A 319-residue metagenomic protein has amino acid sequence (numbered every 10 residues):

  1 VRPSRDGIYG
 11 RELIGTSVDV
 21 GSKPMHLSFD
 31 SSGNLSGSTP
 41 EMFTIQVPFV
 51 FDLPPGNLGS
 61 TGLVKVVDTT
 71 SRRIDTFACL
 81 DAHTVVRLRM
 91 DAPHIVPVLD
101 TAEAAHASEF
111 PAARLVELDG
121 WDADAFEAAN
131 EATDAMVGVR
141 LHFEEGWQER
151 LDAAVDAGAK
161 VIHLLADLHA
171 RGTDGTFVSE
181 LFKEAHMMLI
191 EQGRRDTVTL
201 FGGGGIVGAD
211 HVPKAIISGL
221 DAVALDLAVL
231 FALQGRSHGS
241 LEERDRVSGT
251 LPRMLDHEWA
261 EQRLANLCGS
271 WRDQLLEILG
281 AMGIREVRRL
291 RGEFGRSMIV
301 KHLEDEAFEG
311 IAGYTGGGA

Functional and structural regions predicted by a protein language model:
V1-F49, L53, N57-T69, T76-F77 (+3 more regions): Conserved, well-structured core domains of diverse proteins
I45-D156, L165: Catalytic alpha/beta active-site cores
V67, R150, H211, L275-I278: Residues within well-ordered alpha-helices
I74, A157, V161, M188 (+7 more regions): Change "in soluble alpha/beta enzymes" to "in soluble alpha/beta proteins
V85-V86, H169, L230, F294: Positions that flank functional sites
R114-N266, H302: Glycine-rich phosphate/ribose-binding loops and adjacent secondary-structure elements that form binding surfaces
G202-D210, I284-V300: A glycine-rich phosphate-binding loop feature that marks nucleotide/adenosyl-phosphate handling sites
R246-G283, V287-R288, G317: Extended, intrinsically disordered, low-complexity segments
